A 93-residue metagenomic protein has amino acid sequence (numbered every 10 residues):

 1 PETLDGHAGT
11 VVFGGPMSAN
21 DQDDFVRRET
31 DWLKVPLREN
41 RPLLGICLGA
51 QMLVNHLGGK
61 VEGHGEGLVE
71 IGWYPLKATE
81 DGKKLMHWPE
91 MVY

Functional and structural regions predicted by a protein language model:
P1-H7: Short amphipathic alpha-helix with an adjacent loop that forms part of the alpha/beta core around
L4, N55-H56, H87-W88: Short glycine/proline-enriched turns and hinge-like loops at secondary-structure junctions
T10-V11, M91: AMP-binding/adenylate-forming core of the ANL superfamily
F13-G82: Cysteine-nucleophile active-site neighborhood
D81-Y93: Catalytic beta-strand/loop cores that center a nucleophilic Ser/Cys/Thr and support acyl-enzyme chemistry
